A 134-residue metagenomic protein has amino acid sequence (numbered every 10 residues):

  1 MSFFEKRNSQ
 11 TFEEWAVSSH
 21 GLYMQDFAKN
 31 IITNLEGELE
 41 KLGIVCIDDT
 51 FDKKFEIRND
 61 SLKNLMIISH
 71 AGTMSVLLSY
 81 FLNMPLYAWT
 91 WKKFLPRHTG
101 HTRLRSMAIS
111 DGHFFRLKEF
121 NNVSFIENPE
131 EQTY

Functional and structural regions predicted by a protein language model:
M1-F51: Phosphate-handling substructures
F3, E56-K63, S79-Y134: Acidic, low-complexity terminal tails and accessory targeting/binding regions of phosphate-metabolizing enzymes
N34-G37, V76, Y80: Residue-level signal for well-ordered alpha-helical scaffold segments within enzymatic catalytic domains
L39, S69-A71, F81: Generic secondary-structure microfeatures
K63-S69: Generic beta-sheet signal
A71-S75, G100: GST superfamily/GST-like fold recognition
